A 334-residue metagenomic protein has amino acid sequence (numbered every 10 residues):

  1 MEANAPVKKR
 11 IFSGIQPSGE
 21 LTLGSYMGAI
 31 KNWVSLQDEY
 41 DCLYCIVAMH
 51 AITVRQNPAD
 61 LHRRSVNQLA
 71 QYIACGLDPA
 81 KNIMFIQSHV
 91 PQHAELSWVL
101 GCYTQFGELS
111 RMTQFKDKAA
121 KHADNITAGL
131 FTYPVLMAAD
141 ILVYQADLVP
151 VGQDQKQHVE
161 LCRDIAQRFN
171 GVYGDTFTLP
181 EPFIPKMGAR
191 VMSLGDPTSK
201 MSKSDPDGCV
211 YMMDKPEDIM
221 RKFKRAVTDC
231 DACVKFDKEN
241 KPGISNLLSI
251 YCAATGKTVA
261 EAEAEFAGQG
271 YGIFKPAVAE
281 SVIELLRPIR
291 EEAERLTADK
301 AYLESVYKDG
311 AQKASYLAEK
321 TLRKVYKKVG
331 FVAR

Functional and structural regions predicted by a protein language model:
E2-A139, S281, E294: N-terminal Rossmann-like or analogous alpha/beta NTP/dinucleotide-binding catalytic cores that position adenine
I15-P17, A48-H50, D147-L148, D205 (+1 more regions): Short, histidine-centered active-site or binding-site loop motifs used for metal coordination, general acid-base
S25, Q157, R163-R334: Conserved nucleotide- and phosphate/pyrophosphate-binding catalytic cores in adenylate/nucleotidyl-handling enzymes
N57-P58, L148-G152, V234: Short, polar/flexible loop-turn hinges at active-site or ligand-entry regions and domain interfaces
L69, G76, T104-G107, A146 (+3 more regions): A generic secondary-structure signal for well-formed alpha-helical elements
F106-S110, V143-P150, C252-A262, R290: Short helix-capping/linker segments at secondary-structure and domain boundaries
D117-F169, Y173: Internal, conserved structured core segments that host functional sites
